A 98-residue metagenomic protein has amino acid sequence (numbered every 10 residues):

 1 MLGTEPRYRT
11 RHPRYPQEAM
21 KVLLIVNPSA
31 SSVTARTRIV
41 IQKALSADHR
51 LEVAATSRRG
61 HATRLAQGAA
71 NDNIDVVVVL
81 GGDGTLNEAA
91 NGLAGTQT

Functional and structural regions predicted by a protein language model:
R7-R14: Basic polycationic patches enriched in arginine
R14-V77, N87: ATP/NTP phosphate-donor binding region
S46-D48, G95-T98: Short helix-capping segments at alpha-helix termini
L80-G81: Active-site acidic Asp-centered loop
T85-Q97: Short Gly/Thr/Asp-enriched flexible loops that form oxyanion-binding sites at enzyme active sites
